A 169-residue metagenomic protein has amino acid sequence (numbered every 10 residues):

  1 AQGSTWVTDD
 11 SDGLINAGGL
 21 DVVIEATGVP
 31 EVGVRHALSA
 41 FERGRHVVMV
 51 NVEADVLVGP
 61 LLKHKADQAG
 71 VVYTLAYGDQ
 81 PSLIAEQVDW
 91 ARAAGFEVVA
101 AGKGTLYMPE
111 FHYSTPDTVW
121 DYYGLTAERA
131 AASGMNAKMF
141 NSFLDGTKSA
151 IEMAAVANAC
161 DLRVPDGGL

Functional and structural regions predicted by a protein language model:
A1-E42: N-terminal glycine-/serine-/threonine-rich beta1-alpha1-beta2 phosphate-ribose binding loop of Rossmann-like
W6, A54, L75, D79 (+1 more regions): Catalytic cores of large soluble enzymes that bind and process phosphate-bearing ligands
D21, V47-V48: Conserved catalytic-core segments centered on acid/base and nucleophilic motifs
T27-R43, V50-W90: Rossmann-fold NAD(P)-binding glycine/threonine-rich loop
R45, G70-V72, F96, L162: Short glycine/serine/threonine/alanine-rich loop segments
E86-L162: Conserved anion/nucleotide-ligand pocket segment
R163-L169: Acidic/polar loop patches that form or flank catalytic/metal-binding clefts of enzymes that bind anionic ligands
